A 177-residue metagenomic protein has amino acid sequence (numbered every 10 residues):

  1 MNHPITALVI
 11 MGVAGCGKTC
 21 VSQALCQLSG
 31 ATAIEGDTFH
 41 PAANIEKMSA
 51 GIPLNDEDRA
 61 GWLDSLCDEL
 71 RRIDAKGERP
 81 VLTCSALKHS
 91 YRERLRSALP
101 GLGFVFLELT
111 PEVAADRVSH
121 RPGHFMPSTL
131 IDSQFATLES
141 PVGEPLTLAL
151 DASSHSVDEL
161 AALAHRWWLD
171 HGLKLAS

Functional and structural regions predicted by a protein language model:
M1-I5: Phosphate-binding P-loop
I10: Hydrophobic anchor at the beta1->P-loop junction of P-loop NTPases
V13: P-loop (Walker A) phosphate-binding loop of NTP-binding proteins
K18: Conserved lysine of the Walker
Q23-D68: Conserved substrate/cofactor phosphate-moiety recognition/catalytic segment in nucleotide-dependent phosphotransferases
E57-L99, L107: Glycine-rich phosphate-binding loop used to anchor ATP phosphates in small-molecule kinases, encompassing both
L99-V118: Conserved phosphate-donor/acceptor-positioning beta-strand/loop module used by diverse small-molecule
H120-L163: Small-molecule kinase domains that catalyze NTP-dependent phosphoryl transfer to phosphate-bearing small molecules
